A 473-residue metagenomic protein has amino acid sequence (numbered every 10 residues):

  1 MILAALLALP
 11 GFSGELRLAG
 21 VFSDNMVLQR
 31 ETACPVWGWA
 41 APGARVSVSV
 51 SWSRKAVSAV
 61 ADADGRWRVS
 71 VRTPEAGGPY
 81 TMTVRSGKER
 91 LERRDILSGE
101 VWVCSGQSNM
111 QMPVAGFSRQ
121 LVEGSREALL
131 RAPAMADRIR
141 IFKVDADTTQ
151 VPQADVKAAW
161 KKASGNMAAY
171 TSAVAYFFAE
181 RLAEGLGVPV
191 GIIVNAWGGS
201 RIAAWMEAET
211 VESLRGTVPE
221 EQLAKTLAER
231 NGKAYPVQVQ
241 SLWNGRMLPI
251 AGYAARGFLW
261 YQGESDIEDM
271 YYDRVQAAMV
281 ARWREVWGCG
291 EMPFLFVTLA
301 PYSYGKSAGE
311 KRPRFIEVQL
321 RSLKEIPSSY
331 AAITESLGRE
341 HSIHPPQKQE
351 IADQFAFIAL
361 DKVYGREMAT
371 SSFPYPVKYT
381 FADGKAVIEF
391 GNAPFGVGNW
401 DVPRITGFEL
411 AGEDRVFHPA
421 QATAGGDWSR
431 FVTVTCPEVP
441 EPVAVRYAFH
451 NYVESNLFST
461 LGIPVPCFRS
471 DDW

Functional and structural regions predicted by a protein language model:
M1-P10: Bacterial N-terminal signal peptides
F12-W473: Cell-envelope and extracellular/periplasmic
